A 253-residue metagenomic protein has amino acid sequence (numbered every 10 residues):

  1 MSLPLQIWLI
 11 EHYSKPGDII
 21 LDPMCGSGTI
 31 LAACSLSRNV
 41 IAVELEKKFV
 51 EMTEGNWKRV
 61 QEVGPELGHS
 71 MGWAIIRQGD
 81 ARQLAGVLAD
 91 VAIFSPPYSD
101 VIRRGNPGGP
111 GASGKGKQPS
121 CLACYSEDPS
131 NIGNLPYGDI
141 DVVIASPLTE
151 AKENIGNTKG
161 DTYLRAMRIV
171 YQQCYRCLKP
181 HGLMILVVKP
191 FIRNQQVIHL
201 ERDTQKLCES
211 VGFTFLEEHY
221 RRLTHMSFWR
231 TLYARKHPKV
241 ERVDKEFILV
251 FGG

Functional and structural regions predicted by a protein language model:
M1-G253: Class I S-adenosyl-L-methionine-dependent methyltransferase catalytic core
